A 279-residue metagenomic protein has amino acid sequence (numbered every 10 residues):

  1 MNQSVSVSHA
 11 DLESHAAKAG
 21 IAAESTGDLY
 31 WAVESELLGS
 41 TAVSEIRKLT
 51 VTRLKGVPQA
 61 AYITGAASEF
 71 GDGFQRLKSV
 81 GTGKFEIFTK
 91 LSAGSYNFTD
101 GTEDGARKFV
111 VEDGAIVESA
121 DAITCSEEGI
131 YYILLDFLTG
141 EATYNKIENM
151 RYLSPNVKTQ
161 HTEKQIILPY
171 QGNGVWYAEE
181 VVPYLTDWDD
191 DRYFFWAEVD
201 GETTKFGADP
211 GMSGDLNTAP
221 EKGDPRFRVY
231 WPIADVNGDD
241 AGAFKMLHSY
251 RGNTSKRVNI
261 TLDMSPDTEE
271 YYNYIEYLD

Functional and structural regions predicted by a protein language model:
M1-D279: Insoluble glucan recognition modules
